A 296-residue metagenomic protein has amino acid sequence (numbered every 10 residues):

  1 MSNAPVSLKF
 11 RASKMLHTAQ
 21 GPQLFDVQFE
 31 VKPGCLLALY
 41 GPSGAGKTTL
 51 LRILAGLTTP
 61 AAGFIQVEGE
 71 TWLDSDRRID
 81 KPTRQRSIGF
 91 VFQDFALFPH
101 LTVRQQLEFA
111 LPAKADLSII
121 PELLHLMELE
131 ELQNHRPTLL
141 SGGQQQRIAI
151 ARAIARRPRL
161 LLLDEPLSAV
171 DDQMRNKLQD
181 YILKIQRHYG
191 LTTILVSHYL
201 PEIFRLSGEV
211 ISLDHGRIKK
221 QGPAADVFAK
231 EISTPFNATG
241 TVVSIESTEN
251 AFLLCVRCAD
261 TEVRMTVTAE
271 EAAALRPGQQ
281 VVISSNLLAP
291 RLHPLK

Functional and structural regions predicted by a protein language model:
E70-S75, A115-L132, L183-K184: Conserved ABC ATPase "signature" region
W72-G89: ABC ATPase NBD coupling module
R136-L140, Q144-Q146: Conserved ABC ATPase signature
A155-R159: A short, proline-enriched helix->beta-strand linker immediately N-terminal to the Walker B motif in ABC-type P-loop
L161-E165: Catalytic Walker B motif of ABC-type/P-loop ATPase nucleotide-binding domains
G190-V196: Conserved H-loop
